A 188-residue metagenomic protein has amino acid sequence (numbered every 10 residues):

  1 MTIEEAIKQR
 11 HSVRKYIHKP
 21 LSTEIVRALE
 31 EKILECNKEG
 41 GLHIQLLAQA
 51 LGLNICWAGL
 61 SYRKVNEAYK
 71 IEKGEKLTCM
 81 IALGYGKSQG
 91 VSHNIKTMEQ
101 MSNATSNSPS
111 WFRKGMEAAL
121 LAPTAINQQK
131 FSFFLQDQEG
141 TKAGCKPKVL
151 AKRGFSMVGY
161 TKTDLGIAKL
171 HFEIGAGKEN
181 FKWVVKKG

Functional and structural regions predicted by a protein language model:
M1-G188: Acidic, surface-exposed loops and disordered segments
